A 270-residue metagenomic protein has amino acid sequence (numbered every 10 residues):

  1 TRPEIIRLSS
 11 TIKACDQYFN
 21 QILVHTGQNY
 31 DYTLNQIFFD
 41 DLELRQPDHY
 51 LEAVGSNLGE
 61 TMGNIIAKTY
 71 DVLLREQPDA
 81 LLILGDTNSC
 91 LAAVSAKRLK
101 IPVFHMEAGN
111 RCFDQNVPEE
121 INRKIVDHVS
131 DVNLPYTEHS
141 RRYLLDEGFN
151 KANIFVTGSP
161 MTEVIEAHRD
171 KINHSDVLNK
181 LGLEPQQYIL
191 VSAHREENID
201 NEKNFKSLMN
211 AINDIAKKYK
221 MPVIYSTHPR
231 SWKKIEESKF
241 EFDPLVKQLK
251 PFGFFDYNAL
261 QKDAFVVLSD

Functional and structural regions predicted by a protein language model:
T1-Q28: N-terminal subdomain of nucleotide-sugar transferases
N20-T61: Conserved nucleotide-sugar phosphate-binding/catalytic loop shared by glycosyltransferases and other
Q28, I172-F265: Donor-nucleotide binding loops and adjacent catalytic segments primarily of GT-B fold Leloir glycosyltransferases
N29-T33, E52, V129-N204: A nucleotide-sugar donor-handling region in carbohydrate enzymes
T69, L73, A259-K262: Short alpha-helical donor nucleotide-sugar binding micro-motif in glycosyltransferases
L73-N88: Short N-terminal targeting/anchoring amphipathic segment
I83-L84, C90-A93, H105-M106, N133 (+1 more regions): A donor-sugar binding/catalytic signature common to diverse glycosyltransferases and related nucleotide-sugar
C112-D131, Q261: A conserved, positively charged/aromatic
